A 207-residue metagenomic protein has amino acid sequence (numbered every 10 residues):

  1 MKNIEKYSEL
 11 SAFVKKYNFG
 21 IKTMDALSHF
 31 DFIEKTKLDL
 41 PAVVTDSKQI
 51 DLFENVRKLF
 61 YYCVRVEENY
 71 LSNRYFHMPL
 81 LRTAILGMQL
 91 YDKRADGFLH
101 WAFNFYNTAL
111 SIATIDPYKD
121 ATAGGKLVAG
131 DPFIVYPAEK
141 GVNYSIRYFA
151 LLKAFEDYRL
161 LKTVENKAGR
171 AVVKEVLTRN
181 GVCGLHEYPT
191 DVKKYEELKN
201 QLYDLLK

Functional and structural regions predicted by a protein language model:
M1-I4, S11-F30, S111-K207: Catalytic domains of carbohydrate-active enzymes that cleave complex glycans
M1-S111: Catalytic-core regions of glycoside hydrolase
